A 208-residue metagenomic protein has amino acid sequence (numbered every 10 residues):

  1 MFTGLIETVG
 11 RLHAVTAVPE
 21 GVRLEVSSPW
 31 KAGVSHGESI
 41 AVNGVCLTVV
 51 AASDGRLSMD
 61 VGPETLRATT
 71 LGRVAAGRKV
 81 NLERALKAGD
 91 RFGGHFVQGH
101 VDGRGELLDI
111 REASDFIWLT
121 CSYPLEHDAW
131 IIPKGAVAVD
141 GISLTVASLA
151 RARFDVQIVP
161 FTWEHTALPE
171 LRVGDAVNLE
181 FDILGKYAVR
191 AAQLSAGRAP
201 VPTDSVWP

Functional and structural regions predicted by a protein language model:
M1-P208: Conserved loop->alpha-helix
